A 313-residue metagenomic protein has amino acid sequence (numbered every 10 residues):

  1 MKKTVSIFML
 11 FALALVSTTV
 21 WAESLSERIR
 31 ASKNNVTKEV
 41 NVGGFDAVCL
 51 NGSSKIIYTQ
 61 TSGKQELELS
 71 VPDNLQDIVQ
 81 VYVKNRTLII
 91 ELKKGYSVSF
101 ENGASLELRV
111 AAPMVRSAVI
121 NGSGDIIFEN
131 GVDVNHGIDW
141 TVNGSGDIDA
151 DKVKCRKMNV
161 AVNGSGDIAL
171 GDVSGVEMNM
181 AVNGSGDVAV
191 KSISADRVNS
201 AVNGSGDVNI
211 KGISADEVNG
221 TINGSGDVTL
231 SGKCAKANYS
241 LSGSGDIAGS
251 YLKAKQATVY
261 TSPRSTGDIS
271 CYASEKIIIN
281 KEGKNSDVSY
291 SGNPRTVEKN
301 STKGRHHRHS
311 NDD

Functional and structural regions predicted by a protein language model:
M1-D313: Intrinsically disordered, low-complexity terminal regions
